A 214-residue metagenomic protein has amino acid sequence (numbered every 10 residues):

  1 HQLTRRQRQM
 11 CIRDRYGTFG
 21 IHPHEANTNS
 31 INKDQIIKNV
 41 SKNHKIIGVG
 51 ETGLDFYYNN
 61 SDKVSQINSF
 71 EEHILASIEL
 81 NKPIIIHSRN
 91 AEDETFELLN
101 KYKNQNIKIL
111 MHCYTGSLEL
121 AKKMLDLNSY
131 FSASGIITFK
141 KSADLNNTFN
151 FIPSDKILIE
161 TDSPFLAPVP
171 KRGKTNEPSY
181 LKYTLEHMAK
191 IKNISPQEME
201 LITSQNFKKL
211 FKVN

Functional and structural regions predicted by a protein language model:
H1-I12: Single conserved hydrophobic/aromatic residue that forms the stacking wall/gate of nucleotide- or nucleobase-binding
Y16-F19, I47-T52, D155-P164: Non-cysteine beta-strand/loop elements that form the S-adenosyl-L-methionine
P23-I31, I37-L127, N147-T148, I152 (+3 more regions): Divalent metal-binding pocket/active-site signature
I86, M111, S132-G135, E160-T161 (+1 more regions): Thr-Gly-centered strand-to-loop micro-motif
N128-K140: His/Asp/Glu-enriched short active-site or ligand-binding loop at hydrolase and phosphoryl-transfer sites
A143: Conserved catalytic/ligand-binding micro-motifs in nucleotide and anionic cofactor chemistry
S179-N214: Mid-to-C-terminal alpha-helical segments outside catalytic/metal-binding sites
